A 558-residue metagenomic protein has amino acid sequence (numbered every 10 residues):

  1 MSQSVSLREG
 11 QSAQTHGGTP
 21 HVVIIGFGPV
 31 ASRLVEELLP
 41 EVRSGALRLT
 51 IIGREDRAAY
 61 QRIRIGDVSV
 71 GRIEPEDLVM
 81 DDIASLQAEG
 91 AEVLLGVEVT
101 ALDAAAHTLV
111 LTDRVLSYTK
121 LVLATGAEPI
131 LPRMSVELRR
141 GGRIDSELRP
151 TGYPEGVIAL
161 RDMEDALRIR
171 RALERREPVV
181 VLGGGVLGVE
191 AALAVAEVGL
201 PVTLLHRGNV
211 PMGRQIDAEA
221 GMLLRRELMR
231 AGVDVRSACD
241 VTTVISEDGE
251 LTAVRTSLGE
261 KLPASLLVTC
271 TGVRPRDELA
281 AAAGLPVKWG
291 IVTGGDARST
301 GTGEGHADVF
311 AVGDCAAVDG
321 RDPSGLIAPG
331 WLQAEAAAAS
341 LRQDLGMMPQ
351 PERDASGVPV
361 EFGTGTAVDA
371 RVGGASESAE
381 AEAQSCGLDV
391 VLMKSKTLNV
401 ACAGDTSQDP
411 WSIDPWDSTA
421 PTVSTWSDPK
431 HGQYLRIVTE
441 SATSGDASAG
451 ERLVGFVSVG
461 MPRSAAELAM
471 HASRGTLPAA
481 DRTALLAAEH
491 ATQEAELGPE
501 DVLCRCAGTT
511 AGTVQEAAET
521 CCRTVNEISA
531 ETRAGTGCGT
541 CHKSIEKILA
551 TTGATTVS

Functional and structural regions predicted by a protein language model:
S2-A91, A192-Q215: Beta1-alpha1 glycine-rich phosphate/pyrophosphate-binding loop at the start of Rossmann-like nucleotide-binding domains
G10, G141-R176, E247-R255, E260-A339 (+1 more regions): FAD-site-proximal beta/loop scaffold in flavoenzymes
T19-H21, C315-S464, Q493-L503, V557: Mid-to-C-terminal Rossmann-like scaffold of FAD/NAD(P)H-dependent oxidoreductases
G26-P29, R54, R161-D162, L182-G185: Glycine-rich Rossmann-fold phosphate-binding loop(s) that bind the pyrophosphate of adenine dinucleotide cofactors
L47-R48, G90-V110, L116, V198-G295 (+2 more regions): A Rossmann-like FAD-binding core segment of flavoenzymes
L477-A517: Cysteine/selenocysteine-centered motifs that mediate thiol-based redox chemistry or coordinate metal-sulfur cofactors
A491-D501, E519-T536: Immediate flanking context of iron-sulfur cluster ligation sites
E500-V514, A530-K547: Local cysteine-cluster metal-coordination motifs and their immediate loop/turn environment, predominantly Fe-S cluster
